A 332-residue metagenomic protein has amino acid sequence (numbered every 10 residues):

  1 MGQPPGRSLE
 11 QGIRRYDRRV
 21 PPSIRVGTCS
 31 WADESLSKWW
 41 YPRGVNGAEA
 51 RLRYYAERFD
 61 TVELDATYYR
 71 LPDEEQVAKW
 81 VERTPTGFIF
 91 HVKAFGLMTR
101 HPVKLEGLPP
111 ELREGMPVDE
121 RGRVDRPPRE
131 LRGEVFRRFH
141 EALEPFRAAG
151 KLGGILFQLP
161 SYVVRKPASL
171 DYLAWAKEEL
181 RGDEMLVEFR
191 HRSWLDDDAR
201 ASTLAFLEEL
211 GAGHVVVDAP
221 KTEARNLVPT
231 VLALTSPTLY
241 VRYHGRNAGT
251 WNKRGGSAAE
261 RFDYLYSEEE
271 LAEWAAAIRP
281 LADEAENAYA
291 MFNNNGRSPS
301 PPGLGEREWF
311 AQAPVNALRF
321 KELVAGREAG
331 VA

Functional and structural regions predicted by a protein language model:
M1-P5: Compositionally biased, low-complexity flexible segments
S8-A332: Residues lining hydrophobic/aromatic ligand-binding pockets adjacent to catalytic sites
